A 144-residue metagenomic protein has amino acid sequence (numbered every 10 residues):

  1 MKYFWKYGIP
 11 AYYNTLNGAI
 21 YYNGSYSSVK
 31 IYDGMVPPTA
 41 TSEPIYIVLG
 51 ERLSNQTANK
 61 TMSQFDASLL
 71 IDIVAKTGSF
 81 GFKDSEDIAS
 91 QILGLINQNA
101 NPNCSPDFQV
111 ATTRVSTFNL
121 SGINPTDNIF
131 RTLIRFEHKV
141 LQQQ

Functional and structural regions predicted by a protein language model:
M1-T61, N99-S105: Small/polar-rich, solvent-exposed N-terminal microdomains that initiate assembly or binding
F4, D84, N128: Conserved acidic
Y22-Y26, L93-Q143: Acidic-leaning, charged glycine-interspersed low-complexity segments
T57, S79, Q142-Q144: Residue-level signal for secondary-structure boundary sites
S63-S79, F130-V140: Oligomerization/assembly interface segments of phage tail-like spikes and tubes
S79-E86: Short, conserved charged micro-motifs
D87-I92: Short amphipathic alpha-helices in soluble, non-transmembrane regions that often serve as interface/regulatory elements
